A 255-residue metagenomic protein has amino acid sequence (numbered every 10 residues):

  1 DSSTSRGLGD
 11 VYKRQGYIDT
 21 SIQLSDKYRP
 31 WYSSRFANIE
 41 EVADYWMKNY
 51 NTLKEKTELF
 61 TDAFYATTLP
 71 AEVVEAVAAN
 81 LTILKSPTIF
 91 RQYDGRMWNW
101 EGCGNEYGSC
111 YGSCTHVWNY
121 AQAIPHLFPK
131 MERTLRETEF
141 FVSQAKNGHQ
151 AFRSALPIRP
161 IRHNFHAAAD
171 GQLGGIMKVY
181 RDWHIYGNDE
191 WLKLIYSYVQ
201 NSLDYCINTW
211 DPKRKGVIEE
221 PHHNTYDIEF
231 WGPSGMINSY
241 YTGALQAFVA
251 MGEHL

Functional and structural regions predicted by a protein language model:
D1, R35-N208, R214, P221-H223: Substrate-binding groove/exosite segments of carbohydrate-active enzymes
S2-L8, Y12: Single conserved hydrophobic/aromatic residue that forms the stacking wall/gate of nucleotide- or nucleobase-binding
S5-R6, A123, Y241: Conserved structural-core and active-site-/substrate-pathway-adjacent residues in large, well-folded domains of enzymes
K13-L24: Ser/Thr/Pro-rich, low-complexity mucin-like regions that serve as glycosylated stalks/linkers or repetitive adhesive
T20, I185, M251-H254: Alpha-solenoid helical repeat scaffolds
Q23-A37: Short, compositionally biased
H223-G232, E253: Short beta-alpha connecting loops at secondary-structure transitions that line or flank enzyme active sites
S234-L255: Active-site neighborhood of glycoside hydrolase catalytic domains
